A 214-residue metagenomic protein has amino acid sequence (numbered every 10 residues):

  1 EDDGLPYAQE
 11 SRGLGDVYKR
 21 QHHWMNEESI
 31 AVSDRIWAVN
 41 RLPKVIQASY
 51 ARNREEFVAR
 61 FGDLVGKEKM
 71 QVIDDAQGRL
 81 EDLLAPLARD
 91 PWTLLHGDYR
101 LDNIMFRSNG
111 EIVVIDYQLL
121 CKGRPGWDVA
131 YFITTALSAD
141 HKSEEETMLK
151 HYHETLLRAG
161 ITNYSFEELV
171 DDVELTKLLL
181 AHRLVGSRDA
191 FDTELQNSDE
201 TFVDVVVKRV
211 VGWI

Functional and structural regions predicted by a protein language model:
E1-Q21: Single conserved hydrophobic/aromatic residue that forms the stacking wall/gate of nucleotide- or nucleobase-binding
R12, Q21-H96: ATP-dependent phospho-/nucleotidyl transfer catalytic cores
K19-H22, D75, L137, H153: Short amphipathic alpha-helical signal-transduction/dimerization elements
V39-I46, Y50, L175-I214: Short terminal or interdomain "cap/linker" segment that borders an active site or interface and mediates
Q77-W127: Active-site acidic catalytic loop and adjacent metal/ATP-binding pocket of ATP-dependent phosphoryl transfer enzymes
F106, G110, G126-V129, E145-E146 (+2 more regions): Composition- and surface-driven signal marking solvent-exposed, interaction-prone regions in large proteins
L119-I161, K177-S198: Active-site activation/catalytic loop segments of kinase-like enzymes and analogous catalytic loops in related
I161-K177: All-alpha amphipathic helical-bundle segments outside canonical DNA-binding/catalytic cores that form hydrophobic
